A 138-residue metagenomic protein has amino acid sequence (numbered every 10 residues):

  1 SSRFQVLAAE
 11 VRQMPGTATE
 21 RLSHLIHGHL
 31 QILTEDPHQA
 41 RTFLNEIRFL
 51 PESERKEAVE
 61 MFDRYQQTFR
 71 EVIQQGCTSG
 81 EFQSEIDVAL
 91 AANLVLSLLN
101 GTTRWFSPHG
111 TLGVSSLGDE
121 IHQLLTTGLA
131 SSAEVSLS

Functional and structural regions predicted by a protein language model:
S2-V6, E52-S79, A89-N93, S97 (+1 more regions): Amphipathic alpha-helical packing segments from all-alpha helical-bundle domains
R3-M14, L98-W105: Solvent-exposed, amphipathic alpha-helical segments
A9-Q39, V88, A92-V95: Hydrophobic alpha-helical connector segments
M14, I32, L50, M61 (+1 more regions): Histidine kinase transmitter module recognition
G28, Q39-T42, E57-R64: Short, solvent-exposed amphipathic helices
G28-Q31, E35, Q67-S79, L96-L98 (+2 more regions): C-terminal peripheral helix-coil segments that are non-catalytic and often amphipathic
T34-S53, P108: Amphipathic alpha-helical segments used for helix-helix packing
R41-F43, E81-E85, S136-S138: Short, hydrophobic secondary-structure boundary micro-motifs
